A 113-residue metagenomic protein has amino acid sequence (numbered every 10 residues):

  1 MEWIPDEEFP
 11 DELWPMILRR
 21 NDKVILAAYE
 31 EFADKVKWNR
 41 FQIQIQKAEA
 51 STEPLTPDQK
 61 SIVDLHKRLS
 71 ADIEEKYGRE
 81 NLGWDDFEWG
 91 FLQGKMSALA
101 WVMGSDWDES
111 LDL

Functional and structural regions predicted by a protein language model:
M1-L113: Extended, charge-rich alpha-helical interface modules
